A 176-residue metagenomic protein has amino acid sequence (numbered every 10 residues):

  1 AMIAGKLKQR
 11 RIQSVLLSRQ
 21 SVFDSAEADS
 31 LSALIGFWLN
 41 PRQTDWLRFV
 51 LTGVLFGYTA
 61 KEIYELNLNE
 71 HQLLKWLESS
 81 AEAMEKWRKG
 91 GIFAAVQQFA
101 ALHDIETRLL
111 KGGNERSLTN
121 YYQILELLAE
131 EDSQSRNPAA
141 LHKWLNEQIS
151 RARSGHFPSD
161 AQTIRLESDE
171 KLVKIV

Functional and structural regions predicted by a protein language model:
A1-G53, A60-Y64, A94, F99 (+1 more regions): Conserved motor-region signature of P-loop NTPase helicases/translocases
L66-K86: Accessory alpha-helical DNA-binding modules that contact the DNA backbone or grooves
G91: Charge-dense polyanion-binding interfaces
